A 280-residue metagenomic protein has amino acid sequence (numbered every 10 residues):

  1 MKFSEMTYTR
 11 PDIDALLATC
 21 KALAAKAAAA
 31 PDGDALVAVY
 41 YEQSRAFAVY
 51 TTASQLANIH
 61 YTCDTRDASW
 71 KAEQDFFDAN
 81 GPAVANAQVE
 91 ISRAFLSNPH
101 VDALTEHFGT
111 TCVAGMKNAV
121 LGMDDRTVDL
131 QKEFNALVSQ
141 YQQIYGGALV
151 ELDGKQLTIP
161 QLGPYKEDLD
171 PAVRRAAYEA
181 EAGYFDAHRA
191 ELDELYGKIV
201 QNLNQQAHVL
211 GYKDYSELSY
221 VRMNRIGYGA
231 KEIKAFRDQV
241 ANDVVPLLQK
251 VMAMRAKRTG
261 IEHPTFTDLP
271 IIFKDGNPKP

Functional and structural regions predicted by a protein language model:
M1-P280: A well-structured
